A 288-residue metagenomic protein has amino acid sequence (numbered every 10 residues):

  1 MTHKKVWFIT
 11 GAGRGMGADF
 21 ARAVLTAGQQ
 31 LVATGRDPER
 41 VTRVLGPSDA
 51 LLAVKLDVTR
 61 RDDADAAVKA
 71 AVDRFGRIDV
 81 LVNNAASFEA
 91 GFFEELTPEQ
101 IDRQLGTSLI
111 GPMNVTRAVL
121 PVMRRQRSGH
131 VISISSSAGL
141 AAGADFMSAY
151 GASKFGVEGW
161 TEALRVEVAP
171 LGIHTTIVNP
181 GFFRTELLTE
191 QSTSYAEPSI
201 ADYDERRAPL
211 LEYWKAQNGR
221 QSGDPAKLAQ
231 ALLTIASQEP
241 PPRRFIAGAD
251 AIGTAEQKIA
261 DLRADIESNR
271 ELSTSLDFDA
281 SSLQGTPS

Functional and structural regions predicted by a protein language model:
G11-G15: Conserved glycine-rich cofactor-binding loop
A27-T42: Conserved glycine-rich Rossmann-like NAD(P)H-binding loop of the short-chain dehydrogenase/reductase
L56-A66, P98: The beta1-alpha1 cofactor-binding region of Rossmann-like NAD(H)/NADP(H)-dependent oxidoreductases
F92-F93, Q100-D102: Substrate-binding pocket helix/loop in short-chain dehydrogenase/reductase
T116, S153: Active-site helix of classical SDR
S136: Residue(s) in the substrate-gating loop at a strand-loop-helix junction that position the organic substrate next
P170-P242: SDR active-site lid
